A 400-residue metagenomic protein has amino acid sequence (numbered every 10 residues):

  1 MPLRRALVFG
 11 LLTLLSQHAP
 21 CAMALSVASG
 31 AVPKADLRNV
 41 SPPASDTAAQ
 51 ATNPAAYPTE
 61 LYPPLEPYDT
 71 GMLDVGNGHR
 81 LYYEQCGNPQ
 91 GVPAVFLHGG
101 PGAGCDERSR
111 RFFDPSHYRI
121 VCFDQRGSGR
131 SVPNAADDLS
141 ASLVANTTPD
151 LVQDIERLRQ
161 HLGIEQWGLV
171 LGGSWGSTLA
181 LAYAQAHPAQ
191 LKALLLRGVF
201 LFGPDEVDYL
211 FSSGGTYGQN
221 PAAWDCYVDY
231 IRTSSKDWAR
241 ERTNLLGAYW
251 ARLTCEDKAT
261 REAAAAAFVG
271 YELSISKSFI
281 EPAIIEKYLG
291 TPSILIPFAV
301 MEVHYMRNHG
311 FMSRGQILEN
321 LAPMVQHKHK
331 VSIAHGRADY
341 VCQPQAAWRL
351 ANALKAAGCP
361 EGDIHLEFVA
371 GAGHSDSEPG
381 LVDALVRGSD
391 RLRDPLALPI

Functional and structural regions predicted by a protein language model:
P58-R80: N-terminal cap/lid segment of alpha/beta-hydrolase-fold proteins
G76-P133: Conserved HGGG/HGGXW glycine-rich cap/lid loop of the alpha/beta-hydrolase fold
P149-G168: Conserved acidic catalytic loop of the alpha/beta-hydrolase fold
Q166-D205: Conserved hydrolase catalytic core segment
A189-G247: A catalytic-pocket lid/entrance helix-loop region that shapes and gates access to the active site across common
I333-H335: Short beta-strand/loop motif that positions the catalytic acidic residue of the alpha/beta-hydrolase fold
Y340-A346: Conserved alpha/beta-hydrolase "acid-adjacent" motif
G358, E367-I400: Catalytic active-site module of serine/aspartate enzymes centered on a nucleophile-bearing elbow/loop
